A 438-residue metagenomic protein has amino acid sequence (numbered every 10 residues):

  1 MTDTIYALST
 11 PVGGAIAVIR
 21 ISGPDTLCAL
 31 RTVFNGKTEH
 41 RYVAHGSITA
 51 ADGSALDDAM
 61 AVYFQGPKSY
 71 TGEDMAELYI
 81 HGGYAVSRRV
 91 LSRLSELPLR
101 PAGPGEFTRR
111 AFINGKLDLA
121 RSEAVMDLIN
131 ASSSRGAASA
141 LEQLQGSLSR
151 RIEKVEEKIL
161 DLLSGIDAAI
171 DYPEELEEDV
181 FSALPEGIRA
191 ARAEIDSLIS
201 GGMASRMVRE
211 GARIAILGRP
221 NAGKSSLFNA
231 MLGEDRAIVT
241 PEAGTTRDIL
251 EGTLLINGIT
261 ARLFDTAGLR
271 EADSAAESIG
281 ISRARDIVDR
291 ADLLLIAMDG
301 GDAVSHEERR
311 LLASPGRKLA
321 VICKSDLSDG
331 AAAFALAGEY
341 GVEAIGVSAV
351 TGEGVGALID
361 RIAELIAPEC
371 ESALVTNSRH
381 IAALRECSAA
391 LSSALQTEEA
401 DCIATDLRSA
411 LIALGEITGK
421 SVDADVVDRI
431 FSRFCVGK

Functional and structural regions predicted by a protein language model:
M1-A138, E142, G146, L319-A320: A glycine-rich (often HGG/GG-containing) alpha/beta subdomain
T2-L8, S134-L255, A272-S274, R290 (+1 more regions): C-terminal-of-GTPase-core extension/linker across diverse P-loop GTPases
P24-D25, Q65-S69, G83-A85, L117-L119 (+4 more regions): Conserved nucleotide-binding/hydrolysis micro-motifs of P-loop NTPases
G46-Q65, G244-A272, R290-L293: Switch I (G2) and immediately adjacent beta-strands of P-loop GTPase domains
R100, T260-R262, E343: Conserved beta-strand segments of alpha/beta enzyme cores
G115, N221, D265: Conserved G/P- and acidic residue-centered "switch" motifs that form tight phosphate/ATP-binding loops in soluble
L263, A297, V321: Generic enzyme active-site microenvironment
E277-G300: Inter-motif core of Ras-like GTPase G domains
